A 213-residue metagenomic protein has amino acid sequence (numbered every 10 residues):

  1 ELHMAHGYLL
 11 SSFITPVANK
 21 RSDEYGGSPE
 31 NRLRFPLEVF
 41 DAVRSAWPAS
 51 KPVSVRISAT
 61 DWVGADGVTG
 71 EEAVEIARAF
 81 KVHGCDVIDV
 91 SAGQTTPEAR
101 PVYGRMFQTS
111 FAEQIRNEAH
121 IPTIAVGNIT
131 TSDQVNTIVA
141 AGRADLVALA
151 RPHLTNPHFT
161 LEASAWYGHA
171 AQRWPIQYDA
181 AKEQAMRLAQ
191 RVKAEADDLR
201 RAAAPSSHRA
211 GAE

Functional and structural regions predicted by a protein language model:
E1-E213: Flavin-dependent oxidoreductase catalytic cores
